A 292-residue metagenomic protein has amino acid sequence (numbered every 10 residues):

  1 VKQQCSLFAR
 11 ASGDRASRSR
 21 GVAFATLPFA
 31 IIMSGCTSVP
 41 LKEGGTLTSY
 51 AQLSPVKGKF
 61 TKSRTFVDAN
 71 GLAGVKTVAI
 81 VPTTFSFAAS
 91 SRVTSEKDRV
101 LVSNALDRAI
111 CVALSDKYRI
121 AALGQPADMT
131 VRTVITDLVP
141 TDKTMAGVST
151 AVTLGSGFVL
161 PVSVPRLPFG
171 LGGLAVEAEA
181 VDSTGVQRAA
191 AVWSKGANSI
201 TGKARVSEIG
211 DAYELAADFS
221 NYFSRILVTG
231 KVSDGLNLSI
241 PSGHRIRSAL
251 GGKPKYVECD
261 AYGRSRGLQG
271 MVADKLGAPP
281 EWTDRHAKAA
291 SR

Functional and structural regions predicted by a protein language model:
Q3-A25: Bacterial N-terminal signal peptides that target proteins for export
M33-G35: C-terminal motif of bacterial Sec signal peptides marking the signal peptidase cleavage site
T37-P40: Bacterial signal peptide processing site
G45-D68: Post-signal peptide N-terminal segment of mature Sec-exported envelope proteins
A69, L160-A175, V181-I226: Short secondary-structure boundary motifs at beta->alpha junctions and helix caps
G71-T136: N-terminal segment of the mature soluble domain
D116-K117, G124-S183, K203, C259-R292: Surface-exposed short loop/turn segments
T201-E281, A289-R292: Compositionally biased, intrinsically disordered linkers/stalks adjacent to structured regions
